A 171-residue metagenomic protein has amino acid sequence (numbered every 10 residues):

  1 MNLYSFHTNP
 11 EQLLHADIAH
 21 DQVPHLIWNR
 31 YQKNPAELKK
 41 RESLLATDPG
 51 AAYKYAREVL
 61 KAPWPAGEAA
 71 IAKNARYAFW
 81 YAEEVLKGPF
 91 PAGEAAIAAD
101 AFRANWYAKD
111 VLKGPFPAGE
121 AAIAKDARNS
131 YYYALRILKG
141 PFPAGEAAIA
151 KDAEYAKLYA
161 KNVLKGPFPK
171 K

Functional and structural regions predicted by a protein language model:
N2-K171: Non-catalytic tandem-repeat scaffold regions and their flanking low-complexity/translocation tails
